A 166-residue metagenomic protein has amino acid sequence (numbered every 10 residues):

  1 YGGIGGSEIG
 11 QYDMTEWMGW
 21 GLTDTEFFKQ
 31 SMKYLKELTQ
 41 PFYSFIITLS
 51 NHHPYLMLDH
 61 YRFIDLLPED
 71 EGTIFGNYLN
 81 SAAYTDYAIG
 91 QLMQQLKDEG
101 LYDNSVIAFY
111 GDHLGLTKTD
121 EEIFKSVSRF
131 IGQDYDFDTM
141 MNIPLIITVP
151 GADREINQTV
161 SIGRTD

Functional and structural regions predicted by a protein language model:
Y1-D166: Solvent-exposed soluble domains appended to multi-pass membrane proteins
